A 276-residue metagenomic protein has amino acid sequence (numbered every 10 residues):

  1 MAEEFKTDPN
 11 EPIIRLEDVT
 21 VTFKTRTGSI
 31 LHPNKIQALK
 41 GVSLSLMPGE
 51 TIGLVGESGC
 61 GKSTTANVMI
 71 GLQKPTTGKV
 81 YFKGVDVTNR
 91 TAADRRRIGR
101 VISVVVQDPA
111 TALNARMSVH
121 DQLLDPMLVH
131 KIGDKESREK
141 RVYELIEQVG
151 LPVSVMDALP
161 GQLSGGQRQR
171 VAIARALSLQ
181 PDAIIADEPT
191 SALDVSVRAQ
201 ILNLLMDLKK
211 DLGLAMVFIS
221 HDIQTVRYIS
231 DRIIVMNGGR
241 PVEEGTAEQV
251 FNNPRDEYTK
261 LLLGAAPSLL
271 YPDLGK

Functional and structural regions predicted by a protein language model:
G28-P33, V87-S103, D121, V129 (+2 more regions): ABC ATPase NBD coupling module
V55-E57: The feature captures the beta-strand-to-loop junction immediately N-terminal to the Walker
I70: Helix-to-loop junction immediately C-terminal to a conserved catalytic motif
D86, S137-S154, L263-G264: Conserved ABC ATPase "signature" region
L159-L163, Q167: Conserved ABC ATPase signature
Q180: Conserved catalytic motifs of ABC-family nucleotide-binding domains
